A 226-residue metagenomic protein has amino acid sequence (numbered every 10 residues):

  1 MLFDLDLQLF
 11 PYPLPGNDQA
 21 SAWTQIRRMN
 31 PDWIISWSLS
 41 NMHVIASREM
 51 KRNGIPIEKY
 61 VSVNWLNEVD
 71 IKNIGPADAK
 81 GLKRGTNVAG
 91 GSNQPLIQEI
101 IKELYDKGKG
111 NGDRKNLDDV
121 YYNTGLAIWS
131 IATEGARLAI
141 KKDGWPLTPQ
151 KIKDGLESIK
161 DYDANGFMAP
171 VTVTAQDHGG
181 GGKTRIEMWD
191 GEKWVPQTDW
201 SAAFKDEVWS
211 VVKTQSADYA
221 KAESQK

Functional and structural regions predicted by a protein language model:
M1-G54, N93-E99: Extracellular/periplasmic Venus flytrap/periplasmic-binding protein
Q8-F10, W33-S38, E58-N64, G81-G85 (+1 more regions): Structural recognition of the beta-strand scaffold that forms the well-ordered cores of secreted hydrolase catalytic
Y12-P13, W33-W37, V61, G90-G91 (+3 more regions): Hydrophobic alpha-helical scaffolding
I26-N30, I35-S38, M50-G54, T86 (+4 more regions): Sec/Tat-exported extracytoplasmic proteins
R27-M29, R52-I55, G75-D78, P146 (+1 more regions): Extracellular/periplasmic catalytic domains that process cell-envelope and extracellular macromolecules
L39-M42, L96, T124-A132, G182: Catalytic-loop motifs flanking and including active-site residues across diverse enzymes
E49-W129, L138, W200-E207, T214-A222: Extracellular/periplasmic periplasmic-binding protein-like sensory domains
G110-Y122, T133-T198, Q225-K226: Segments of small-molecule ligand-sensing domains
